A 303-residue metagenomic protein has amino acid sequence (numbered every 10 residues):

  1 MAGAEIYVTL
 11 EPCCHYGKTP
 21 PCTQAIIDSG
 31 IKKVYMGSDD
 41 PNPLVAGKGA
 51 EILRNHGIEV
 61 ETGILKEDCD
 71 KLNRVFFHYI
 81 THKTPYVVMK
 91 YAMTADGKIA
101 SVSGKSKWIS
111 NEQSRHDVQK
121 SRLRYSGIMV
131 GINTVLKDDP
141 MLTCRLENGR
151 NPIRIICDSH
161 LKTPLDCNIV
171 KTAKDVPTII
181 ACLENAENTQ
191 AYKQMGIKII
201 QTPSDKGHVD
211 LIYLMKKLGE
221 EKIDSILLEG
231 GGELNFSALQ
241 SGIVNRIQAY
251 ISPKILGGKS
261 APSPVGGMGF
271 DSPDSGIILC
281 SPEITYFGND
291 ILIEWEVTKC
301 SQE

Functional and structural regions predicted by a protein language model:
M1-D68, I153, I179, L239: Zn2+-dependent cytidine deaminase-like catalytic core
A2-P12, H82-M93: N-terminal pre-triad scaffold of radical SAM enzymes
K18, Y86-V87, M93-E303: Enzymes that bind and transform nitrogen-containing heteroaromatic metabolites
N42, A46, T62-L65, I80-T84 (+1 more regions): Short capping loops/turns at secondary-structure boundaries
P43-L44, D70, N235, G257: Generic structural signal for helix capping and beta-alpha/helix-loop junctions
A50, I64-A92: Proteins enriched for Cys/Gly/acidic motifs involved in redox and nucleic-acid/cofactor modification
N55-I58, F77-H82, L123, G127-V130: Generic secondary-structure signature for well-ordered alpha-helical cores
